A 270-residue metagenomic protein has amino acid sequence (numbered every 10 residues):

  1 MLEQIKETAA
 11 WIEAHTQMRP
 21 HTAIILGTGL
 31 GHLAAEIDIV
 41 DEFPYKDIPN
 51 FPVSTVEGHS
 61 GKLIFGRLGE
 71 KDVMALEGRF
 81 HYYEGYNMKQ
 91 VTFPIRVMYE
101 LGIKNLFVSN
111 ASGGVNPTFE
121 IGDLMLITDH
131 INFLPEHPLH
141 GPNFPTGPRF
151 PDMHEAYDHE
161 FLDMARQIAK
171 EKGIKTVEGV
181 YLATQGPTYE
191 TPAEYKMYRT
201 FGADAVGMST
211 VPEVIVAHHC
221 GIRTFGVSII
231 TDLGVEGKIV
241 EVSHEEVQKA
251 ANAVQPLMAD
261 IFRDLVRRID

Functional and structural regions predicted by a protein language model:
M1-M153: Metabolite-binding pocket within alpha/beta catalytic cores that recognizes anionic/polar moieties
W11, H15, E160, M164-I174 (+1 more regions): Generic non-transmembrane alpha-helical segments
Y99-G102, R199, H218: Non-catalytic positions within long, well-ordered alpha-helices that form the structural scaffold/packing of enzyme
K104-N105, D204, R223: Short acidic/polar active-site loop segments enriched in Thr and Asp
N143-Y181: Metal-dependent peptidase/peptidase-like ectodomains
I168-D204: Active-site/ligand-binding-proximal alpha/beta "capping" segment
M208-E246: Zn-dependent metallopeptidase/amidohydrolase metal-coordination segment
V235-D270: His/Asp/Glu-rich mid-to-C-terminal helical/loop segments that flank catalytic regions of hydrolases
